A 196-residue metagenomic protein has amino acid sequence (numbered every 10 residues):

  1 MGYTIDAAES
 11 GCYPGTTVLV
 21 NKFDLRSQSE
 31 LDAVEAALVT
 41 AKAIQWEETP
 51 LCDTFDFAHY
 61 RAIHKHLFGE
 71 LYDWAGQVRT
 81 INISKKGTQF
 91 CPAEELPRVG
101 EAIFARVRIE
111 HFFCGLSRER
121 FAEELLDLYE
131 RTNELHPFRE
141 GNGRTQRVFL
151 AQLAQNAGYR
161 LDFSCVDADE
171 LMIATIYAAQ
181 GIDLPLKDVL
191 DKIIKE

Functional and structural regions predicted by a protein language model:
M1-E196: FIC/Doc superfamily catalytic core
